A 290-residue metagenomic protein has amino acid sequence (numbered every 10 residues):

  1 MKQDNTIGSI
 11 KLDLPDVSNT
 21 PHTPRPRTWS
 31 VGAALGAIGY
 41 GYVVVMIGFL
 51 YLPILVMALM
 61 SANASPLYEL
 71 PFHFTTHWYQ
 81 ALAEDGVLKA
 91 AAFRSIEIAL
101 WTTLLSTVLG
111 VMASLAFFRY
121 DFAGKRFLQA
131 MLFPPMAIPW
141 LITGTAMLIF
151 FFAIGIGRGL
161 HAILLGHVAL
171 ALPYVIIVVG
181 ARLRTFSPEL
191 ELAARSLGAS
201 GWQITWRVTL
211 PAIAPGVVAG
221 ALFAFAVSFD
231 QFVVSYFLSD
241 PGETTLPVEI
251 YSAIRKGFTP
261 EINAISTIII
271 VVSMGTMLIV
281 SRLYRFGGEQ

Functional and structural regions predicted by a protein language model:
K2-H22, P26-W29, I38-G39, G124 (+4 more regions): C-terminal transmembrane helix and the adjacent membrane-cytosol boundary/short C-terminal tail of inner/organellar
I7, L52-G86, Y236-P241: Short membrane-interfacial helix/loop motifs at transmembrane-helix boundaries
G8, P15-S18, R27-L35, Y79-V87 (+2 more regions): Interhelical loop and adjacent transmembrane-helix boundary motif in polytopic membrane transport permeases
H22-M57: N-terminal signal-anchor/first transmembrane alpha helix
H22-W29, L67-E69, T76, G124-K125 (+3 more regions): Membrane-interfacial helix termini and adjacent extracytoplasmic/periplasmic loops of multi-pass transporters
R27-V31, L100-L132, T145, I149 (+3 more regions): Transmembrane-helix boundary motif in ABC transporter permease subunits
G41-Y42, I47-I54, G144, I176-G180 (+2 more regions): Transmembrane alpha-helices
M57-S65, V175, V217-Y251: Non-cytoplasmic
